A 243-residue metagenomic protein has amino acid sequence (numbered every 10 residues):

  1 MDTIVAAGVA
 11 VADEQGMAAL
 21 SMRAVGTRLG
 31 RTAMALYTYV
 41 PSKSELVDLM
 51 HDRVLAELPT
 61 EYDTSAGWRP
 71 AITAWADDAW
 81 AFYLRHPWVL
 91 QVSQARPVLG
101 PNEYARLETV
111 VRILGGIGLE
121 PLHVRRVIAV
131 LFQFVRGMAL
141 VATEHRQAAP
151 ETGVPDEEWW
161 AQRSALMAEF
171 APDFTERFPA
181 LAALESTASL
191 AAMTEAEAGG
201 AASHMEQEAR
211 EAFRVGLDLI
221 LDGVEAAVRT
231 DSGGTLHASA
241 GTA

Functional and structural regions predicted by a protein language model:
T3, A24, E45, A74 (+5 more regions): Amphipathic alpha-helical interaction segments
T3, A7, V11-S44, L49: Helix-turn-helix
T3-A10, E45-E61, A71-A81, A105-T109: Alpha-helical structural segments
D13, L55, P59, W80-L84 (+3 more regions): Short amphipathic alpha-helical interface segments enriched in basic and hydrophobic/aromatic residues, used as
P59-A105, P121-V124, I128-L131: Hydrophobic alpha-helical connector segments
T109-E169: A contiguous pocket-lining binding segment that forms or flanks enzyme active sites
E144-A243: C-terminal peripheral helix-coil segments that are non-catalytic and often amphipathic
